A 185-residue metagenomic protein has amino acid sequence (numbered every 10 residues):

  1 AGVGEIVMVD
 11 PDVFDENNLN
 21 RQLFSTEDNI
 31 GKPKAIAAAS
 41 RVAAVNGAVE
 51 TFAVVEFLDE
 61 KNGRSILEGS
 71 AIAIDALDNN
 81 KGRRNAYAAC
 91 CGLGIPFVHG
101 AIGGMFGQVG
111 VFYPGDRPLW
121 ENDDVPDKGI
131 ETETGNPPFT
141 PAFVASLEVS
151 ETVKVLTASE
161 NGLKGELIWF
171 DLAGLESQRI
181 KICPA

Functional and structural regions predicted by a protein language model:
A1-A185: Adenine nucleotide-associated cytosolic modules
